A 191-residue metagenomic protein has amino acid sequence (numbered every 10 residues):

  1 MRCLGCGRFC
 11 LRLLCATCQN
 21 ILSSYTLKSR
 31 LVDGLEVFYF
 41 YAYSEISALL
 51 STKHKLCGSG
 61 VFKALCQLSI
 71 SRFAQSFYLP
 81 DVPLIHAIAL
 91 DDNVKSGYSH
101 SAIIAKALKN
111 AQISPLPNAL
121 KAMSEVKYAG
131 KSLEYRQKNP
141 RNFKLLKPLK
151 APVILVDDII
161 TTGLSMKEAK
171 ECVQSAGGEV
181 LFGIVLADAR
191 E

Functional and structural regions predicted by a protein language model:
C3-C6, C15-C18: Short cysteine-rich clusters marking metal-coordination/redox-active sites
C10-L11, L22: Cys/His-rich microdomains that often coordinate metals
A16-L84, V94-K95, A119-L149, A187-E191: Active-site-facing substrate-recognition patch
A89-S101: Glycine-rich phosphate-binding loops at beta-strand->alpha-helix junctions
K106-S114: Short helix-loop-beta junction
I154-L155: Residue-level marker for buried hydrophobic side chains located in beta-strands that build the well-ordered beta-sheet
T161-T162: Activation segment
K167-E191: PRPP-dependent phosphoribosyltransferase catalytic core
